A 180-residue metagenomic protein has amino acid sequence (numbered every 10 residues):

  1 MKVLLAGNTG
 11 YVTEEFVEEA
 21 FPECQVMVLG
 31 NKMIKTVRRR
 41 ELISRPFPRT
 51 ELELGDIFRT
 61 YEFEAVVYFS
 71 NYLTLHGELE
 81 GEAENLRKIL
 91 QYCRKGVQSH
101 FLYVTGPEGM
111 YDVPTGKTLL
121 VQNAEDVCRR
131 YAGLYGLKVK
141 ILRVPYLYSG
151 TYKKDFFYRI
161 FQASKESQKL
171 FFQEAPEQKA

Functional and structural regions predicted by a protein language model:
K2-E23: N-terminal Rossmann NAD(P)H-binding glycine-rich loop of SDR-like oxidoreductase domains
L5, Y68, H100-Y103, K140-Y146 (+1 more regions): Structural signature of the Rossmann-like NAD(P)-dependent dehydrogenase/reductase core
F21-M27, L137: A generic structural motif
L29-M33: N-terminal Rossmann-fold cofactor-binding loop
F47-K88, Y111-D112: NAD(P)H-binding glycine-rich loop region in Rossmannoid oxidoreductase-like domains and their noncatalytic homologs
L73, G106-Y111, P145-Y148: Active-site segment of SDR-like NAD(P)-dependent oxidoreductases
E84-L120, K140: Conserved Rossmann-fold NAD(P)-dependent oxidoreductase catalytic core, especially the SDR/UDP-sugar
T118, Q122, D126-K179: NAD(P)-dependent short-chain dehydrogenase/reductase
